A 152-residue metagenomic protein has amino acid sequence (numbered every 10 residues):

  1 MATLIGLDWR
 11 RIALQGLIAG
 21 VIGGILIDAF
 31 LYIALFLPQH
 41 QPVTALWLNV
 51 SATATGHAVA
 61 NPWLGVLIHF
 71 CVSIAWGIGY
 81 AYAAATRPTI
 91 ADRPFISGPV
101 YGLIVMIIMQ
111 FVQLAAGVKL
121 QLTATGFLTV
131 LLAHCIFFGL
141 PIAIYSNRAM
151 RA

Functional and structural regions predicted by a protein language model:
M1-W9, S146-A152: Short, charged juxtamembrane terminal tails flanking transmembrane helices
L7-P38: N-terminal signal-anchor transmembrane alpha helix
L14-G16, A85-I104: Internal alpha-helical transmembrane segments of multi-pass membrane proteins
L37-A58: Membrane-interface interhelical connector segments
P38, F111-L131: Interfacial helix-loop-helix junctions of multi-pass membrane proteins
L64-A81: Hydrophobic alpha-helical transmembrane segments
A75, A133-N147: Hydrophobic cores of alpha-helical transmembrane segments in multi-pass inner/ER membrane proteins, independent
G102-V112: Mid-bilayer segments of alpha-helical transmembrane spans in multi-pass integral membrane proteins that mediate
